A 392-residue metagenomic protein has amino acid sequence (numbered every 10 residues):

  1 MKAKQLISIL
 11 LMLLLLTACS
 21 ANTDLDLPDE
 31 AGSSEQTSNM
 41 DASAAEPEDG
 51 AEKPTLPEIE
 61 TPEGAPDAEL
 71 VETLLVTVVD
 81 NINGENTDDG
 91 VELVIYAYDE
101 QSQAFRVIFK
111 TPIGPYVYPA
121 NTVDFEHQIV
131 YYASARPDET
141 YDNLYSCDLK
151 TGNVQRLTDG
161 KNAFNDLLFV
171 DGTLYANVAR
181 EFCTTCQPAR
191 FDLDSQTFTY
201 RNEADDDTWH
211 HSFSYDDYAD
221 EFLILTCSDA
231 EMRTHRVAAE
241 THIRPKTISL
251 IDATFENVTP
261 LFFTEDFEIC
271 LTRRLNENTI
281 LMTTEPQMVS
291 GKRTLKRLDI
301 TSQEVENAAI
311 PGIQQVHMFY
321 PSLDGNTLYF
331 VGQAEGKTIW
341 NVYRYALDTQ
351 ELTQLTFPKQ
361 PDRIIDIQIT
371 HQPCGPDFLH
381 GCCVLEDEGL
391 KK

Functional and structural regions predicted by a protein language model:
L15-A18: C-terminal motif of bacterial Sec signal peptides marking the signal peptidase cleavage site
A44-R106: An edge-strand/N-cap motif at the start of beta-rich repeat modules
P62-P66, P115-V123, N162-D171, D207-Y218 (+3 more regions): Repeated scaffold domains used in trafficking and secretory/extracellular systems, primarily beta-propellers
V71-T73, E126-Q128, D171-G172, A219-E221 (+2 more regions): Short coil/turn segments that connect the beta-strands within blades of beta-propeller domains
L74-D80, Y131-A133, Y175-V178, F222-T226 (+3 more regions): Residue position within the beta-strands of beta-propeller blades
I82-Y96, D138-Y145, C183-R190, E231-S249 (+2 more regions): Structural motif
D99-Q103, D148-G152, D192-Q196, D252-E256 (+2 more regions): Short loop/turn segments that connect beta-strands within beta-propeller blades
F109-P115, L157-K161, N202-D207, L261-D266 (+2 more regions): Surface loop/turn motifs at the tips and blade-to-blade linkers of beta-strand repeat domains
